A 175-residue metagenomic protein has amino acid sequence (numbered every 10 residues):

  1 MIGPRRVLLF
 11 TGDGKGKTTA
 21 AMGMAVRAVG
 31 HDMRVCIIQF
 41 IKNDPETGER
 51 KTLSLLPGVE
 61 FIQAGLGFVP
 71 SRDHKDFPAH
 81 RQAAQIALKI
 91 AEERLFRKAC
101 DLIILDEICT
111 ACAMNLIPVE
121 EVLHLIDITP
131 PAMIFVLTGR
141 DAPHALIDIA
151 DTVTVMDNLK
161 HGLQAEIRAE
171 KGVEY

Functional and structural regions predicted by a protein language model:
R5-R94: Conserved P-loop
G23-M24, R50-L53, F77, I117-E121 (+2 more regions): Short, glycine/charged-enriched secondary-structure capping and boundary segments
R27, T52, L125, A145-L146: Hydrophobic/aromatic ligand-binding patch that stacks against planar heteroaromatic rings of cofactors or nucleotides
I41-P45, G67-V69, C109-T110, D141-H144 (+1 more regions): Conserved nucleotide-binding/hydrolysis micro-motifs of P-loop NTPases
F61-Q63, L137, T154-V155: Structural signal for conserved beta-strand scaffold positions within catalytic alpha/beta enzyme cores
S71-I134: Phosphate-binding/switch loop-helix module in NTP-utilizing enzymes
A132-A142: Short, flexible loop segments at boundaries between secondary-structure elements
R140-Y175: Phosphate-binding/switch region of NTP-binding enzymes
